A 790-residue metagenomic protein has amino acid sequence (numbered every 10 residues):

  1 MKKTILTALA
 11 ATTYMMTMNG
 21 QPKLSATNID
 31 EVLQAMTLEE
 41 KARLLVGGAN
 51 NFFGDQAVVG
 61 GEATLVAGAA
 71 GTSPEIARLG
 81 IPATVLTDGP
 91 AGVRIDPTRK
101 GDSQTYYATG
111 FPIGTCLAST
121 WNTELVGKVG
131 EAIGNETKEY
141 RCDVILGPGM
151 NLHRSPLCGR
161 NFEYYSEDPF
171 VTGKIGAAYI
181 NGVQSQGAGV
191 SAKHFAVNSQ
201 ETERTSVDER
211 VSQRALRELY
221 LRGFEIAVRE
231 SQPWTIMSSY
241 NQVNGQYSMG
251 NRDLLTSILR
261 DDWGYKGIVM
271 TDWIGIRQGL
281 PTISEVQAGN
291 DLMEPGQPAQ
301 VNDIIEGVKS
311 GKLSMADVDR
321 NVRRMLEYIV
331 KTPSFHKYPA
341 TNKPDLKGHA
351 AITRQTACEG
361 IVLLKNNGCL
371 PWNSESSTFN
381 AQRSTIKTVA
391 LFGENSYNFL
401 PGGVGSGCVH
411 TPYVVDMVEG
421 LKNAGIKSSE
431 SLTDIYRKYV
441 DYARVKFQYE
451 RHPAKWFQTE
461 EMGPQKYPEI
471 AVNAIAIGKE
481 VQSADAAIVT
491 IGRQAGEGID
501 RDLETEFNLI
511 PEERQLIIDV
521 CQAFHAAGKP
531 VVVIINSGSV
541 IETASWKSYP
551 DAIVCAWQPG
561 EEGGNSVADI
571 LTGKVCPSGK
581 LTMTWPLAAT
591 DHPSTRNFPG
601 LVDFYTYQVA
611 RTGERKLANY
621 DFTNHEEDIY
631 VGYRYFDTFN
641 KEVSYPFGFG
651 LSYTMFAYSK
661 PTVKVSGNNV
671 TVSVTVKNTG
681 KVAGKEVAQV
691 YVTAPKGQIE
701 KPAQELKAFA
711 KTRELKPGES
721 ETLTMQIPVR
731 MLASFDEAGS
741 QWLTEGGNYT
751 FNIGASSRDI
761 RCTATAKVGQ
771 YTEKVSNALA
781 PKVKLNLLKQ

Functional and structural regions predicted by a protein language model:
T4-T13: Sec-dependent N-terminal signal peptides
M16, G20-S734, E745-I753, S757 (+2 more regions): Glycoside hydrolase catalytic-domain context in secreted enzymes
S740: Extracellular/periplasmic metallocenter environments
D759-K774: Short beta-strand elements
